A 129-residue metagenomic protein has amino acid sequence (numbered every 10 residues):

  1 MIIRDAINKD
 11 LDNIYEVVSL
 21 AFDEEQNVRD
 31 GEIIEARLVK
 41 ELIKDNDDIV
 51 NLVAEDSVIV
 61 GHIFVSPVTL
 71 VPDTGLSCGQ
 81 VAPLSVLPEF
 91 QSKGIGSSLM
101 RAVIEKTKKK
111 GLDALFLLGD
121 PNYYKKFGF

Functional and structural regions predicted by a protein language model:
I2-I14: A short beta-loop-alpha structural element at the N-terminal edge of CoA-dependent acyl/N-acetyltransferase catalytic
N13-V17, R37, S98, A102: Alpha-helical elements of Rossmann-like donor-binding domains used by nucleotide-donor carbohydrate transfer enzymes
Y15, F22-D56, V60-F64, V68-L70: Active-site rim helix/loop that mediates acceptor-substrate recognition in acyltransferases
A21, K106: Short alpha-helical functional segments enriched in proximate histidine and acidic residues
V68-V81, Q91: A conserved beta-turn-beta hairpin within the catalytic core of GNAT-like acetyltransferases that forms part
V81, V86, S92-E105, F116-L117: Conserved acetyl-CoA-binding loop-helix of GNAT-fold acetyltransferases
K109-D113, G119-F129: Conserved active-site alpha-helix within GNAT-family acetyltransferase domains
